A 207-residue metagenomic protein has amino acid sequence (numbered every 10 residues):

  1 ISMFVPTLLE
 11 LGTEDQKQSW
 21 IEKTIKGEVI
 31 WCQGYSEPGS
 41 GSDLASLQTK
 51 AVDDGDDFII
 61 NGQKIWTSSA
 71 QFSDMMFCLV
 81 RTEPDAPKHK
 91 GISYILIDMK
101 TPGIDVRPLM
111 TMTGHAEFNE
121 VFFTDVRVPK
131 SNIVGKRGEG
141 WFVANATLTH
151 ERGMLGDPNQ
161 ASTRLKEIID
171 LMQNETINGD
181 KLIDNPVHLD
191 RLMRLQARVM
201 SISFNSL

Functional and structural regions predicted by a protein language model:
I1-E28, S68-M75, K136, W141 (+1 more regions): Internal helix-loop-helix
T13, G62, I95, F123 (+1 more regions): Residue-level signal for inorganic ion chemistry
G27-Y35: A short, Trp-centered hydrophobic/proline-enriched beta-strand micro-motif
G39-S42, W66-S69, P84-A86, M110-E117: Short Gly/Pro-enriched turn/cap motifs at secondary-structure boundaries
D43-L47: Structural signature of FAD isoalloxazine-binding scaffolds in flavoprotein oxidoreductases
T49-V52: A structural signal for short hydrophobic beta-strand segments in well-ordered beta-sheet cores
N61-R107: A short core secondary-structure module
D98, G103-N205: Glycine-rich beta->alpha junctions and the first turn(s) of the following alpha-helix
